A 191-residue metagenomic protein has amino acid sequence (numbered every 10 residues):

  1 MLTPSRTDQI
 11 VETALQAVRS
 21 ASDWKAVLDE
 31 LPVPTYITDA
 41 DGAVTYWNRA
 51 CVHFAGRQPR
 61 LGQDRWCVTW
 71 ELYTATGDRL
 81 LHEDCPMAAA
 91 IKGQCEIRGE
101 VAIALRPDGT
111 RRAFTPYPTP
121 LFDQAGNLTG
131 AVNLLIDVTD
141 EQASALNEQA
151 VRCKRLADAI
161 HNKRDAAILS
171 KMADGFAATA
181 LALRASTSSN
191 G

Functional and structural regions predicted by a protein language model:
L2-D8, G126-V138: PAS-family sensory domains
L15-D39: Sensory modules in modular signal-transduction proteins
T35, V44-T45: Conserved hydrophobic beta-strand signature of PAS-family and PAS-like sensory domains
D41-A43, H53: PAS/PAS-like sensory domains across diverse signaling proteins
N48-C51: N-terminal capping loop/helix in small sensory signaling domains highlighted by a polar->aromatic N-x2-3-F motif
P59-D108: Terminal output helix/cap of sensory domains in signal transduction proteins
P86, L105, P116-T119, L134: PAS-family sensory domains
V101-I103, T110-P116, V132: PAS/PAC sensory module
